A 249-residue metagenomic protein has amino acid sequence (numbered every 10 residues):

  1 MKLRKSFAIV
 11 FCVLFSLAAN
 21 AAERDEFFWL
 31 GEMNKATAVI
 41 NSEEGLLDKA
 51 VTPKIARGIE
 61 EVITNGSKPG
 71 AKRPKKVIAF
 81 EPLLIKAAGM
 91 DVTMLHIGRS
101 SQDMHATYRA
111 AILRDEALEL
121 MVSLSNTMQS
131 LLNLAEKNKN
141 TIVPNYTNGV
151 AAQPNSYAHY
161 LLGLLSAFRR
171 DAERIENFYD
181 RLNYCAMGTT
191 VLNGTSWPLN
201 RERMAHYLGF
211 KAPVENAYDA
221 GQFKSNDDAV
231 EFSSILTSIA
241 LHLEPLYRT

Functional and structural regions predicted by a protein language model:
M1-F7: Bacterial N-terminal signal peptides that target proteins for export
C12-A19: Hydrophobic h-region of N-terminal signal peptides that target proteins for export in Gram-negative bacteria
N20-G194, L199-H206: A helix-coil-helix interface module used to build multimeric assemblies and to scaffold catalytic/cofactor sites
S156, A220, S234: Conserved short-loop catalytic and cofactor-binding motifs
R201-S225: Active-site-adjacent "gating/activation" loops or surface patches in catalytic cores
S225-T249: A conserved active-site cap/scaffold subdomain adjacent to cofactor or substrate pockets
